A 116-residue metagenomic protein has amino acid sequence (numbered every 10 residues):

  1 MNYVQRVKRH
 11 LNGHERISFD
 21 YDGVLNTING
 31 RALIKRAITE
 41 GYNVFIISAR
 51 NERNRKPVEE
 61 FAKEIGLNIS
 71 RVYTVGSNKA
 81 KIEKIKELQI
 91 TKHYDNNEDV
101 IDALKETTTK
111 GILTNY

Functional and structural regions predicted by a protein language model:
M1-K79: Alpha-helical substrate-recognition element adjacent to the catalytic core
N12, L88-I90: Glycine-rich phosphate-binding loop signature in dinucleotide/nucleotide-binding domains
I90-Y116: Acidic, Mg2+-coordinating phosphoryl-transfer loop and its flanking beta/alpha structural elements, shared across
